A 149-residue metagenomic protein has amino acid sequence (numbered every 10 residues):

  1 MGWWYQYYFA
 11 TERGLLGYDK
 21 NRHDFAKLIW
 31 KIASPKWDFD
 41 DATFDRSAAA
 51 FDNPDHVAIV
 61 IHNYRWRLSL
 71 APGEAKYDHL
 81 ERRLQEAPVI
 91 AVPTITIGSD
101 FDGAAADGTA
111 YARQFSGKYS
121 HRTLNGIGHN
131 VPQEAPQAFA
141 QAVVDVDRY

Functional and structural regions predicted by a protein language model:
M1-T123, V144, Y149: Flexible "cap/lid" subdomain of the alpha/beta-hydrolase fold that forms the substrate-access gate
I127-A140: Catalytic histidine-centered segment of alpha/beta-hydrolase-like enzymes
